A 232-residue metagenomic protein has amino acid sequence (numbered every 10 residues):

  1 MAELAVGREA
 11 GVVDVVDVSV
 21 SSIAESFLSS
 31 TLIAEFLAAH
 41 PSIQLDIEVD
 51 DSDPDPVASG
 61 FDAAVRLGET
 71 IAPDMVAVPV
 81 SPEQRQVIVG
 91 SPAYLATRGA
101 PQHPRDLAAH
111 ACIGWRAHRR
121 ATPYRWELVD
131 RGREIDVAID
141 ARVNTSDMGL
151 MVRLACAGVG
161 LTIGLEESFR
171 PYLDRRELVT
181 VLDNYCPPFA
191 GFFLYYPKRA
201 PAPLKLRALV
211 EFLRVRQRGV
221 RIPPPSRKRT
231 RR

Functional and structural regions predicted by a protein language model:
M1-S19: Short helix-loop hinge/linker segments at domain boundaries
V13-V76, S226-R232: Central regulatory/effector-binding core of bacterial HTH transcription factors
D17-S19, A64, I113, T162 (+1 more regions): Short, well-ordered beta-strand segments
I23, R142, R199-A200: Short, surface-exposed acidic/glycine-rich loop or hinge patches that mediate macromolecular interfaces
H40, L194, R207-R218: Bilobed periplasmic-binding protein/Venus flytrap-like ligand-binding cleft at the lobe interface of extracytoplasmic
A58, T70-F192, V215-R232: C-terminal regulatory
F192-P201: A bilobed periplasmic-binding-protein/Venus flytrap-type ligand-binding module shared by bacterial periplasmic
